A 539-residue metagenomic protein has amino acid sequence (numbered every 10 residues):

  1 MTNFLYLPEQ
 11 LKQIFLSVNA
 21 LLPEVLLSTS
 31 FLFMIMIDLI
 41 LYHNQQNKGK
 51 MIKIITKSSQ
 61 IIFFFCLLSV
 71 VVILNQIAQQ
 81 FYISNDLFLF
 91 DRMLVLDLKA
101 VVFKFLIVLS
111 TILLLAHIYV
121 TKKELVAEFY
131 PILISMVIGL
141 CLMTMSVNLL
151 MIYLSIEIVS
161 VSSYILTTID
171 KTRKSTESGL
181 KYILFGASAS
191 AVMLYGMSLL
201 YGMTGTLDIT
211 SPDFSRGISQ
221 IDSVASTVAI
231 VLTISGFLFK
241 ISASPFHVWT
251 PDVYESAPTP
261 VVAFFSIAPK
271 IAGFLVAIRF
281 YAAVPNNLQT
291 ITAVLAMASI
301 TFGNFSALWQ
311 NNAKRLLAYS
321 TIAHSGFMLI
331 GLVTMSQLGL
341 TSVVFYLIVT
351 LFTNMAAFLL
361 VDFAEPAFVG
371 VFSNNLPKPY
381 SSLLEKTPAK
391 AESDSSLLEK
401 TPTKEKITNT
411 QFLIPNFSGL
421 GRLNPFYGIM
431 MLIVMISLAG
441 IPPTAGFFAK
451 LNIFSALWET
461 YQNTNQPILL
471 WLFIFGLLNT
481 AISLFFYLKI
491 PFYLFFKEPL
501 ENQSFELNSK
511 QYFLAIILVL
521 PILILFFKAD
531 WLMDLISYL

Functional and structural regions predicted by a protein language model:
M1-L539: Alpha-helical transmembrane segments of multi-pass membrane proteins predominantly involved in bioenergetics
